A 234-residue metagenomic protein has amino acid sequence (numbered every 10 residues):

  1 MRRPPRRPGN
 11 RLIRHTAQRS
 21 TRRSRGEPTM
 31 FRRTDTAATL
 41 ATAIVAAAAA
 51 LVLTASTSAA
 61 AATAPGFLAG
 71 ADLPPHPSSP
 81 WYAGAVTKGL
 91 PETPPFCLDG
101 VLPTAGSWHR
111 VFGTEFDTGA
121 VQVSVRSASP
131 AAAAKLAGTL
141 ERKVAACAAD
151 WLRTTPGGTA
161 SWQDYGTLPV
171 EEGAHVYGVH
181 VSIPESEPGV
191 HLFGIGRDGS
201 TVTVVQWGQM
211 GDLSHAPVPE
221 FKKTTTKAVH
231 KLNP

Functional and structural regions predicted by a protein language model:
M1, L12, T16-A17, T21-A61: Secretory targeting and sorting signals
S58-H109: N-terminal "mature-domain start" segment
P80-E92, V144-G189, H230: Short Gly/Thr-rich strand-loop-strand
G106-G113, V190-R197: Short, surface-exposed beta-strand/loop micro-motifs that present aromatic residues
H109-L140: A short acidic-to-branched-hydrophobic micro-motif
G119-V121, S186-F193: Short, surface-exposed coil-to-beta transition loops
A120-V125, S200-Q209: Short, well-ordered beta-strand elements
G208-P234: Surface-exposed amphipathic alpha-helical segments
